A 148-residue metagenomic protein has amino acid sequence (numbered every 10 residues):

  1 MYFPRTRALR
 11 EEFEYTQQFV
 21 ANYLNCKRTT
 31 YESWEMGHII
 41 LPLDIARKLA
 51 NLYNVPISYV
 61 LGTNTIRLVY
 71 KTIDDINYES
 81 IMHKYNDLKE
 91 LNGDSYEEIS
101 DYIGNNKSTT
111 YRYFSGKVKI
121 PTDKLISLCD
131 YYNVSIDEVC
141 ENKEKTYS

Functional and structural regions predicted by a protein language model:
M1, E12, T29-P42, R112: A cross-kingdom feature marking solvent-exposed beta-strand/loop segments within repeated, beta-rich binding/scaffold
M1-E12, L68-N92: A short, Lys/Arg-rich alpha-helix, primarily the initiator
E11, N22, N51, E90 (+2 more regions): Alpha-helical residues within the helix-turn-helix
E11, N25, M36-H38, T65 (+3 more regions): Residue-level detection of the helix-turn-helix DNA-binding "recognition helix"
E14-S33, G93-Y111: Short alpha-helical DNA-recognition segment
D44-Y59, D123-E138: DNA major-groove recognition helix of helix-turn-helix/homeodomain DNA-binding modules
Y59-Y70, V139-S148: Short amphipathic recognition helices of helix-turn-helix/homeodomain-type DNA-binding modules
